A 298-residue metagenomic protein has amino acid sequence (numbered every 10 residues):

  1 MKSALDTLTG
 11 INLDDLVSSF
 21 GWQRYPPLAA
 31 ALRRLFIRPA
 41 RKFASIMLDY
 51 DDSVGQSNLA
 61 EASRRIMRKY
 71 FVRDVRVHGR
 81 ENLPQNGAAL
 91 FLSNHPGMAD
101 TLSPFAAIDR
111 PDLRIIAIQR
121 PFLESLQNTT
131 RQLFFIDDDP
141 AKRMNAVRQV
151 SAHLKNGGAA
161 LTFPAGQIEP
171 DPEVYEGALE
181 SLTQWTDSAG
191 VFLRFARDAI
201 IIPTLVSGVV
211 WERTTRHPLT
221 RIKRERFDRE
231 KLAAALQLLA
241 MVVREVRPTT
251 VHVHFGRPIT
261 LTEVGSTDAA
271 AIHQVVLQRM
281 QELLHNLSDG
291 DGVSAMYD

Functional and structural regions predicted by a protein language model:
M1-A89, A99-S103, R110, D291: Membrane-anchoring hydrophobic helices of lipid-metabolizing enzymes
R33, I66-V72, F91-N94, I136-K142 (+1 more regions): Short, flexible loop segments at the rims of nucleotide/cofactor-binding pockets, characterized by
A88-A141: Catalytic core of membrane glycerolipid acyltransferases/transacylases, capturing the structured, soluble-facing
H95-A99, Q167-E169, V209: Gly/Ser/Thr-rich loops at beta-strand to alpha-helix junctions that form or flank small-molecule/cofactor-binding
R114-A117, A159-F163, I200-L205, H254: A structural signal for short, well-ordered beta-strand segments and their strand-loop junctions that often border
A146-N156: Short amphipathic alpha-helices and their capping/turn segments at secondary-structure boundaries
N156-P170: A structural motif
P170-G265: A cross-family acyltransferase "interaction/gating" segment
